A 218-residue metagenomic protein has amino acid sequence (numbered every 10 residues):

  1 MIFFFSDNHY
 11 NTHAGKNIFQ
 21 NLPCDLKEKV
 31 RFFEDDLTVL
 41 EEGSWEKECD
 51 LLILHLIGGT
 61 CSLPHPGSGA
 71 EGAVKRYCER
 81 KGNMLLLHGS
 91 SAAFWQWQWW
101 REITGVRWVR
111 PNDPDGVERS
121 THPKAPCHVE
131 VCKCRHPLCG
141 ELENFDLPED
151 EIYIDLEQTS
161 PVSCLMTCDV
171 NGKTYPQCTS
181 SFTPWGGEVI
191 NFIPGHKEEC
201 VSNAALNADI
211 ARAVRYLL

Functional and structural regions predicted by a protein language model:
M1-L51: Aromatic-Pro/Gly-enriched surface loop or interdomain linker that acts as a lid/target-recognition segment
F4-S6, L87, F192: Short hydrophobic segments within beta-strands
N11-H13, L40-E41, C61-S62, L86 (+3 more regions): Short catalytic/ligand-binding loop motif for oxyanion handling, primarily in non-cytosolic enzymes, centered on
D25-K29, E48, G116-G186: Catalytic beta-strand/loop cores that center a nucleophilic Ser/Cys/Thr and support acyl-enzyme chemistry
D36-E41, G69-G72, K173-C178: Alpha-helical scaffolding within the catalytic cores of extracellular/periplasmic polymer-degrading hydrolases
L51-H55, V189-N191: Structural motif
S62-P137: A glycine-rich, often tryptophan-bearing local segment used as a flexible ligand/cofactor-contacting loop or short
P184-L218: Extracellular ligand-binding/catalytic regions of CAZymes and related secreted enzymes and adhesion modules
